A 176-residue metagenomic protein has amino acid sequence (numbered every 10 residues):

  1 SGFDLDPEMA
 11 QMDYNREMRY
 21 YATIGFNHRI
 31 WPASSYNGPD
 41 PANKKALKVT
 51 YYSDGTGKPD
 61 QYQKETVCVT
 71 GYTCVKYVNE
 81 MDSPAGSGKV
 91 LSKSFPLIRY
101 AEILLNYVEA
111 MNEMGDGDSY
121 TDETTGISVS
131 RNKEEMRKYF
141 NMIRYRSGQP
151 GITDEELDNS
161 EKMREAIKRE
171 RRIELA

Functional and structural regions predicted by a protein language model:
S1-A176: Acidic/polar-rich alpha-helix caps and helix-coil junctions
